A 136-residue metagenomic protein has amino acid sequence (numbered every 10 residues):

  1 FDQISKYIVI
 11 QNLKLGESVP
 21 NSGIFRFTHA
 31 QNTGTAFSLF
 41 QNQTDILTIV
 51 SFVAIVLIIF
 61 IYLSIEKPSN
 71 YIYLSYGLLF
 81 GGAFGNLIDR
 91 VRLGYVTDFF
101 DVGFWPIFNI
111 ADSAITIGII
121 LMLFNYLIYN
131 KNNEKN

Functional and structural regions predicted by a protein language model:
F1-N136: Alpha-helical transmembrane bundles and membrane-interface segments of multipass inner-membrane proteins
